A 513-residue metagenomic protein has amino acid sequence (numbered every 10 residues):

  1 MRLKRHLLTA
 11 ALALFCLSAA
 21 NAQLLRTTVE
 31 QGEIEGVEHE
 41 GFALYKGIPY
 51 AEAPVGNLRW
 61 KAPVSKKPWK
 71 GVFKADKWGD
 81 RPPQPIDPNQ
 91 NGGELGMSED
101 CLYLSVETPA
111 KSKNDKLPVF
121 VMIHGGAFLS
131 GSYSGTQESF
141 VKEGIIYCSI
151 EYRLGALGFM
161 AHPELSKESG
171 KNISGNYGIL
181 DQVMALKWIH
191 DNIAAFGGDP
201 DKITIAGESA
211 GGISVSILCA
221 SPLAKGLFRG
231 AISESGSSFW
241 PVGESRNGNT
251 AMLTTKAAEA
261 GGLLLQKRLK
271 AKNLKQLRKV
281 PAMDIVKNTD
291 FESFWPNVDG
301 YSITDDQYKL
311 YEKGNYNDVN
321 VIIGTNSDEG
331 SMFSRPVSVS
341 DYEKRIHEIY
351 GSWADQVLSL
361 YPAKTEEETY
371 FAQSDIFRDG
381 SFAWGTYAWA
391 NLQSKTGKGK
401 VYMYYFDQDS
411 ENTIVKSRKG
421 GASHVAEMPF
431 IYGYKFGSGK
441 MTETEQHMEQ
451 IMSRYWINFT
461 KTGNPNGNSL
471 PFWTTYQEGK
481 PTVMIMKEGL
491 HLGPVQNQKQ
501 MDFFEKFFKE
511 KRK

Functional and structural regions predicted by a protein language model:
M1-L8: Bacterial N-terminal signal peptides that target proteins for export
T9-S18: Bacterial N-terminal signal peptides
A22-N176, P200, Y434, G439-M452 (+3 more regions): Non-catalytic accessory segments of hydrolases
A43, E99-L102, L180-K187, I213 (+5 more regions): A structural signal for well-ordered alpha-helical segments within the folded catalytic domains of diverse enzymes
Q90-A271, L310-S334: Serine-hydrolase-like catalytic core of hydrolytic proteins
T108-K116, I193-K202, L269-K275, L392-Y402 (+2 more regions): Surface-exposed helix-capping loop/turn segments at secondary-structure junctions
R153-G155, A206-A210, Y404-S410, P471-E478: Short, solvent-exposed turn/loop segments enriched in Gly/Ser/Thr/Pro and often Arg
G230, G243, K272-Q446, Y455 (+1 more regions): Substrate-gating cap/lid region and adjacent catalytic-acid/histidine neighborhood within extracellular/lumenal
